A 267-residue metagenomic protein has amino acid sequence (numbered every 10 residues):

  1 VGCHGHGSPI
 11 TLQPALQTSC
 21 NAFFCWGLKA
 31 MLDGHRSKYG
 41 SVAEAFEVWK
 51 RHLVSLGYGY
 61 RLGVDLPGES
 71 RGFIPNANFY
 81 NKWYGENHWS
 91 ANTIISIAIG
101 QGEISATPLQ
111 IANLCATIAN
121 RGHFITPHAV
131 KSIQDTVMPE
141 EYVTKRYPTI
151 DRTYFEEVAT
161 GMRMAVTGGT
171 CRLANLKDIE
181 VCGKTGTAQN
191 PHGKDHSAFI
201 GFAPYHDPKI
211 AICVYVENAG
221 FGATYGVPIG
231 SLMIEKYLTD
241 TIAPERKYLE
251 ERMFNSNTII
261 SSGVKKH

Functional and structural regions predicted by a protein language model:
V1-A219, S261-H267: Beta-lactam-recognizing serine transpeptidase/beta-lactamase-like catalytic domain environment
T107-N113, Y225-L232: Short amphipathic alpha-helical face segments that pack within enzyme cores and frequently flank/anchor catalytic
V137-R146, I229-H267: Short, gly/Ser/Thr-rich active-site loops of penicillin-recognizing serine hydrolases
A219-F221, T239: Short beta-strands and strand-coil junctions in structured, solvent-facing domains, enriched
